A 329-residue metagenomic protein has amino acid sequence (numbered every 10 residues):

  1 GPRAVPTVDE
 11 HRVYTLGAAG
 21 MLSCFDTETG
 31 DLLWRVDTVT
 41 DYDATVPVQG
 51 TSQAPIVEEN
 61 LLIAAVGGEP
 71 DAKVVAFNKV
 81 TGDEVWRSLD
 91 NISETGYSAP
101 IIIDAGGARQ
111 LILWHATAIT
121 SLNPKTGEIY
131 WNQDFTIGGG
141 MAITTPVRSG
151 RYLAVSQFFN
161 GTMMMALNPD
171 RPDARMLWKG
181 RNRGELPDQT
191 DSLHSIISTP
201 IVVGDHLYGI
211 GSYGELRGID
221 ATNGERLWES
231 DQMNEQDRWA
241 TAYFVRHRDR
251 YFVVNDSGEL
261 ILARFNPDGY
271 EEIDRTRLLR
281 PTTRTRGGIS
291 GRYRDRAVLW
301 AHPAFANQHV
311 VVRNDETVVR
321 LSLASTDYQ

Functional and structural regions predicted by a protein language model:
G1-T7, R35-V57, G67-D71, V85-A108 (+6 more regions): Extracytoplasmic beta-rich repeat domains
E10-H11, E59-N60, G107-R109, G150-R151 (+3 more regions): Short coil/turn segments that connect the beta-strands within blades of beta-propeller domains
S23, V75, T120-S121, M163 (+3 more regions): WD40 beta-propeller blade core
E28, T162-A174, I219-N223, L262-E271 (+1 more regions): Short loop/turn segments immediately following beta-strands, especially the blade-tip and inter-blade linker loops
G30, V74-G82, I119-S121, M164-A166: Beta-propeller blade signature
G161-T162, E185-G269: Loop/turn-rich, solvent-exposed surfaces of beta-rich toroidal or solenoidal domains
T162, S257-I261, R292-Q329: Blade-level signature of beta-propeller repeat domains, shared across WD40, Kelch, NHL, RCC1 and BNR/Asp-box propellers
